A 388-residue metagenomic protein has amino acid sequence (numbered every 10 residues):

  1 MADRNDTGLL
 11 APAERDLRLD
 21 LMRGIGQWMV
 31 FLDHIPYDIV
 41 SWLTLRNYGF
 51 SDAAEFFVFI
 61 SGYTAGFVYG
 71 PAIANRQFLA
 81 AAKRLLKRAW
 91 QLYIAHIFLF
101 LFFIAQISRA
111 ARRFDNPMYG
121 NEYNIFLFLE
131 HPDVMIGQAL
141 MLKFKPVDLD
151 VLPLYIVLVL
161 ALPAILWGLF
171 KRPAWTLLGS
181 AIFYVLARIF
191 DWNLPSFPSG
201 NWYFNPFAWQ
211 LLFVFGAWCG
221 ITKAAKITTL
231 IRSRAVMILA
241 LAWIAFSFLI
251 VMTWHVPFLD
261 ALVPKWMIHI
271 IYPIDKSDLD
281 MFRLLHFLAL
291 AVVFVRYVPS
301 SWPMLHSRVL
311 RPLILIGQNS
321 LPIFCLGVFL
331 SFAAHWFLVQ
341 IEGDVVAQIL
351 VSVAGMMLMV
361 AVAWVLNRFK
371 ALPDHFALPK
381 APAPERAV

Functional and structural regions predicted by a protein language model:
M1-V388: Alpha-helical transmembrane segments and their immediate juxtamembrane cytosolic regions
